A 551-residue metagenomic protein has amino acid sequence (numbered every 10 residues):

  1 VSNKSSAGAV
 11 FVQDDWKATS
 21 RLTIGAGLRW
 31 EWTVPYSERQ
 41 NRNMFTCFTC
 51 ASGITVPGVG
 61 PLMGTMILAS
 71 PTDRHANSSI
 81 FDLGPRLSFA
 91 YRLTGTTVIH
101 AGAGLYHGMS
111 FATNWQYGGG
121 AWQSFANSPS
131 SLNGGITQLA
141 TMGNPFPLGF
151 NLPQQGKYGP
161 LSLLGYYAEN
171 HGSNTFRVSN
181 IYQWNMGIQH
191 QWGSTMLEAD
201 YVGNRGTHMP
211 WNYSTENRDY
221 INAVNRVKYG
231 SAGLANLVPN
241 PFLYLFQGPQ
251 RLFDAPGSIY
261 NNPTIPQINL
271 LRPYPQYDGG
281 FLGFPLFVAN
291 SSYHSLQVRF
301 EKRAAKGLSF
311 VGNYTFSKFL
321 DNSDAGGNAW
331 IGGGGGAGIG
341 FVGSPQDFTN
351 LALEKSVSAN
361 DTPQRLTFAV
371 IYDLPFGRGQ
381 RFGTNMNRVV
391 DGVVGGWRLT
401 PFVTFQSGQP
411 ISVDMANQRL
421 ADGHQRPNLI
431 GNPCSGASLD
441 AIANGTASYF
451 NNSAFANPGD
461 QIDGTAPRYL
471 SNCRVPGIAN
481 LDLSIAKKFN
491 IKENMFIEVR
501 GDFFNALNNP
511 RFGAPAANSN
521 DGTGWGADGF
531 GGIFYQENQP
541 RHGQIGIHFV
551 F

Functional and structural regions predicted by a protein language model:
V1, A121-S173, R272-G279: Acidic/polar loop-and-plug regions of large Gram-negative outer-membrane beta-barrel proteins
V1-R92, N328-G332: Signature of Gram-negative outer-membrane beta-barrel scaffolds
R21, T33-P35, C50, G156-K157 (+2 more regions): Short, solvent-exposed micro-motifs at the edges of structured domains
L28-N41, A103-S110, V202-R205, T315-F316: Short, solvent-exposed turn/loop segments enriched in Gly/Ser/Thr/Pro and often Arg
R39-R42, N114-Y117, G327, P515-A516: Short, glycine/charged-enriched secondary-structure capping and boundary segments
S79-F81, F89, Y117, A121 (+2 more regions): Short acidic-hydrophobic sequence patches enriched in Asp/Glu that either
F89-T94, G108, A112, Y372-G377 (+1 more regions): Short, well-ordered loop/turn and helix-capping segments at boundaries between secondary-structure elements and domains
T96-I136, T207-Y213, T400-T404: Surface-exposed extracellular loop regions of Gram-negative outer-membrane beta-barrel proteins, predominantly
